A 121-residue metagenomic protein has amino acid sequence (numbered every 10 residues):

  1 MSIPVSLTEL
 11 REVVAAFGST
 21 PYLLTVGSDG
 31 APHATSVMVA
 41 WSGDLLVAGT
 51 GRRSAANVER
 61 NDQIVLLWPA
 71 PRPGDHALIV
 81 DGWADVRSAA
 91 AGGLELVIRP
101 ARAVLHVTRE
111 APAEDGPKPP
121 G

Functional and structural regions predicted by a protein language model:
M1-S19: Short, basic/aromatic recognition patches
A16-G18, A31-P32, A77, A91: Short solvent-exposed loop/turn micro-motifs enriched in small/polar/acidic residues
G18-T50: Short beta-strand segments
G51-P117: Short, structured beta-strand-loop surface elements
